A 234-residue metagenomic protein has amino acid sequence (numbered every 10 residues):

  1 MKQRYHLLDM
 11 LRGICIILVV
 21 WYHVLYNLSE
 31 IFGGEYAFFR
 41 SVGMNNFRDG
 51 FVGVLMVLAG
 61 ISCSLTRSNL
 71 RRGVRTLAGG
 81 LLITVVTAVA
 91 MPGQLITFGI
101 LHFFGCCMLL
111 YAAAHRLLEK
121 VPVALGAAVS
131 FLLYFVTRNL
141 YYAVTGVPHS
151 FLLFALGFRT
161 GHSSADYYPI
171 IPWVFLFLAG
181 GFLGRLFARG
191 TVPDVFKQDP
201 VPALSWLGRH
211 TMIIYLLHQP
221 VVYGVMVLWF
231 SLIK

Functional and structural regions predicted by a protein language model:
M1-K234: Alpha-helical transmembrane segments and their immediate juxtamembrane cytosolic regions
